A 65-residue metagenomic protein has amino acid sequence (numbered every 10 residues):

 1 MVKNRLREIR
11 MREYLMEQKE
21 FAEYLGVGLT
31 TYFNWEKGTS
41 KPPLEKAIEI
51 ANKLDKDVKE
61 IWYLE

Functional and structural regions predicted by a protein language model:
N4-Y24: Short basic helix-loop element that most often maps to the first helix and adjoining turn of HTH DNA-binding modules
R5, E17, P43-K46, D57: Residues that mark the N-terminal boundary/hinge immediately upstream of a DNA-recognition element
L6, F21-A22, Y32-W35, I61: Conserved hydrophobic/aromatic packing and binding residues within compact polymer-binding modules
G26, E45-E60: DNA major-groove recognition helix of helix-turn-helix/homeodomain DNA-binding modules
V27-K41: Recognition helix of helix-turn-helix/homeodomain-like DNA-binding domains that insert into the DNA major groove
L64: Conserved short acidic donor-positioning loop in nucleotide-sugar-dependent glycosyltransferases
